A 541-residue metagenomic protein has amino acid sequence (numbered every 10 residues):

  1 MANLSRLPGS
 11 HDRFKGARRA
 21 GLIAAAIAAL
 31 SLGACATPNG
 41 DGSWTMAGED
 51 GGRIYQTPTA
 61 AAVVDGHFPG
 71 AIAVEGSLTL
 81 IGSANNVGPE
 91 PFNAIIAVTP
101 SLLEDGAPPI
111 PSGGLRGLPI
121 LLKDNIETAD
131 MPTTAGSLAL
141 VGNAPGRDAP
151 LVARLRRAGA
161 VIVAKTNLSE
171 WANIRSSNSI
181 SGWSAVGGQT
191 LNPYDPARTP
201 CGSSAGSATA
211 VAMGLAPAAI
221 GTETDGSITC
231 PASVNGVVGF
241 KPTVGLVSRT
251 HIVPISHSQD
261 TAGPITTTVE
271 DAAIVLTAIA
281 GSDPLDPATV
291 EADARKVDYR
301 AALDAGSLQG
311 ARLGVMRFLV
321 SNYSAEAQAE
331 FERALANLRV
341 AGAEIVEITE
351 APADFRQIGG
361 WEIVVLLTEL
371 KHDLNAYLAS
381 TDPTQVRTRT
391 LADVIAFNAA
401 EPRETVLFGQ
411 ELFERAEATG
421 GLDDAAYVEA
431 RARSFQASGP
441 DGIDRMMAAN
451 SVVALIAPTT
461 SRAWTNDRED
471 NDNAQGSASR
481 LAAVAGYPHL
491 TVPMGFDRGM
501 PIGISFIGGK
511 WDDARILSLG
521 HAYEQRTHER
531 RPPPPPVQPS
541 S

Functional and structural regions predicted by a protein language model:
P38-S83, V87: Noncatalytic, solvent-exposed loop/strand surfaces of beta-propeller-type extracellular/periplasmic domains
S77-T79, A84-V141, W171-N173, E291-R295 (+4 more regions): Short, well-ordered alpha-helical
P91, V161, A212-R317, E332-A341 (+2 more regions): Structural helix-boundary/capping segments
L115-A262, P287-V290, G314-F318, L455-N473: Short glycine/serine-rich loop/turn segments
R116-A135, A302, S307-M316, V365-A437 (+1 more regions): Short helix-loop capping/hinge segments that flank enzyme active sites or metal/cofactor-binding pockets
G117, R157, L412-S541: Glycine-rich, small-residue loops and helix-cap segments that act as flexible hinges at active-site edges
I120, I126-P132, Q259-T261, P287-T384: Gly/Ser-rich, acidic/histidine-flanked active-site/gating loops
